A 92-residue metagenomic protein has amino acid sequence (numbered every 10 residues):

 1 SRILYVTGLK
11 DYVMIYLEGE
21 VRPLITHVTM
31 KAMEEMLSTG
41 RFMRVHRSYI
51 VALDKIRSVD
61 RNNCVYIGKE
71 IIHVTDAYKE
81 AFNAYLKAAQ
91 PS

Functional and structural regions predicted by a protein language model:
S1-I67, H73-V74: Conserved binding/recognition cores within well-folded domains
M33, F82-Y85: Hydrophobic side chains in well-ordered alpha-helices
K87-S92: Generic C-terminal helix-cap and adjacent flexible tail
